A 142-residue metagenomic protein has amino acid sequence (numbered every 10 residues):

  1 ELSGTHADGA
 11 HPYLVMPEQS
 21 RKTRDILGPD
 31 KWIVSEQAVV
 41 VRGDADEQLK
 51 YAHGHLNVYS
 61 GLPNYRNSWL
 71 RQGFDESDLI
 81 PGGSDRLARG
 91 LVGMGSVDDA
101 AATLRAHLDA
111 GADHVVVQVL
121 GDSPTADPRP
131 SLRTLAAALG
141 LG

Functional and structural regions predicted by a protein language model:
E1-G142: Active-site-adjacent structural elements that line small-molecule/cofactor binding pockets in enzymes
